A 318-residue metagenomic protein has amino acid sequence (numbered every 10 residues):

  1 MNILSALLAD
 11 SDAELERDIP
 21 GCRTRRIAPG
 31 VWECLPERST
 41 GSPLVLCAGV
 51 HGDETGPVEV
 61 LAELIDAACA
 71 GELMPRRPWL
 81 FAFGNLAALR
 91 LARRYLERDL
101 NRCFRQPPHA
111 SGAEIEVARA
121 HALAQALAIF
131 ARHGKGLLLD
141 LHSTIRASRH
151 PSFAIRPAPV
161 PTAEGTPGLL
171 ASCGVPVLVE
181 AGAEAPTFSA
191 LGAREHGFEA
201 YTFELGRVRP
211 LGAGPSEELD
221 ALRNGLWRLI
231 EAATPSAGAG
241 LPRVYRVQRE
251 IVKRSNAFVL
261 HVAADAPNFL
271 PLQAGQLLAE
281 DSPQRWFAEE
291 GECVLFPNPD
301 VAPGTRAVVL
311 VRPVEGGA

Functional and structural regions predicted by a protein language model:
M1-A318: Structured catalytic-domain cores with a bias toward divalent-metal coordination
